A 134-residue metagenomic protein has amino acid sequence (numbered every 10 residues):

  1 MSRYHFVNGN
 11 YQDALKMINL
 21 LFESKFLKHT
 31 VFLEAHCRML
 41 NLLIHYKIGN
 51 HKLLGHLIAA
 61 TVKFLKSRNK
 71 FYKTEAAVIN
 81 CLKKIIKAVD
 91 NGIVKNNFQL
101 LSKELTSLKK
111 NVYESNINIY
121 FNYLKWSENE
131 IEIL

Functional and structural regions predicted by a protein language model:
Y4, I44-H45: Residue-level signature for tetratricopeptide repeat
K16-L27, A60-K70, K103-K109: Amphipathic alpha-helical segments of tetratricopeptide repeats
L33-H36, E75: Start-of-helix signal in alpha-solenoid helical-repeat scaffolds, especially tetratricopeptide repeats
